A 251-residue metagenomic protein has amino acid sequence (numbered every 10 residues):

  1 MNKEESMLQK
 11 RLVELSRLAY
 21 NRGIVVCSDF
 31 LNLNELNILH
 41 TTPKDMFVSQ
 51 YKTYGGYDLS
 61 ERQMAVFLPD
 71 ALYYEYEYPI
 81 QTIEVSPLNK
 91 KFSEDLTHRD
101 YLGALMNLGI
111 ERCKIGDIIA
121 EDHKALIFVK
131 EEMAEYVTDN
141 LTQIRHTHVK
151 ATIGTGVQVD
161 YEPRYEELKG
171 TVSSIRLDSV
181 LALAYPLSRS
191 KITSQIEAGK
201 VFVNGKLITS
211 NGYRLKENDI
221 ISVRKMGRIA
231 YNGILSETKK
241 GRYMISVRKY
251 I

Functional and structural regions predicted by a protein language model:
M1-D178, A184, L207, G227-I251: Ferredoxin-like alpha/beta domains used as RNA- or RNAP-binding modules
S174-K225: Basic (Lys/Arg-enriched) interaction patch that binds polyanionic ligands
